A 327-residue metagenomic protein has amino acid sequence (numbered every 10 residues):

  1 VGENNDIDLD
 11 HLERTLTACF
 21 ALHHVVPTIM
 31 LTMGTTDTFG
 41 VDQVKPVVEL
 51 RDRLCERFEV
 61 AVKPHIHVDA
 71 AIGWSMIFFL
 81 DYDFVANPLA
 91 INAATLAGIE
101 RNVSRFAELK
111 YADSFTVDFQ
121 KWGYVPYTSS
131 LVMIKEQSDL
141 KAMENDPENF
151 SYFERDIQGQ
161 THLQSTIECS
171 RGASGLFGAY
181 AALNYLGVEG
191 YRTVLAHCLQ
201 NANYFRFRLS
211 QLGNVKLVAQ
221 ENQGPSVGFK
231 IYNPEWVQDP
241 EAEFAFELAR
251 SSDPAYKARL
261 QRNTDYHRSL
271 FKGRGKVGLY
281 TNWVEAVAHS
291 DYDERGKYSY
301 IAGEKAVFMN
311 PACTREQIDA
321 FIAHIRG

Functional and structural regions predicted by a protein language model:
V1, V25-T35, T161-Q164, L183-T193 (+2 more regions): Glycine- and acidic
V1-S138, M143: Conserved PLP-enzyme active-site core in the AAT-like
D10-R14, I157-Q164, R206-S210, F271-G296: Conserved alpha/beta core surface patches that mediate binding of polyanionic ligands
V26-T28, K63, A112, P126-S129 (+4 more regions): Active-site lining segments that contact anionic ligands and/or coordinate catalytic metals
F58-K63, L209-N222, Y280-W283: Flexible, glycine/charged-enriched surface loops at secondary-structure junctions
N87-E221, Y232-W236: Active-site C-terminal subdomain of aminotransferase-like
K216-V277, Y300: Conserved PLP-binding catalytic core of the aspartate aminotransferase-like
V287-G327: PLP-dependent enzyme catalytic core of the Aspartate aminotransferase-like
